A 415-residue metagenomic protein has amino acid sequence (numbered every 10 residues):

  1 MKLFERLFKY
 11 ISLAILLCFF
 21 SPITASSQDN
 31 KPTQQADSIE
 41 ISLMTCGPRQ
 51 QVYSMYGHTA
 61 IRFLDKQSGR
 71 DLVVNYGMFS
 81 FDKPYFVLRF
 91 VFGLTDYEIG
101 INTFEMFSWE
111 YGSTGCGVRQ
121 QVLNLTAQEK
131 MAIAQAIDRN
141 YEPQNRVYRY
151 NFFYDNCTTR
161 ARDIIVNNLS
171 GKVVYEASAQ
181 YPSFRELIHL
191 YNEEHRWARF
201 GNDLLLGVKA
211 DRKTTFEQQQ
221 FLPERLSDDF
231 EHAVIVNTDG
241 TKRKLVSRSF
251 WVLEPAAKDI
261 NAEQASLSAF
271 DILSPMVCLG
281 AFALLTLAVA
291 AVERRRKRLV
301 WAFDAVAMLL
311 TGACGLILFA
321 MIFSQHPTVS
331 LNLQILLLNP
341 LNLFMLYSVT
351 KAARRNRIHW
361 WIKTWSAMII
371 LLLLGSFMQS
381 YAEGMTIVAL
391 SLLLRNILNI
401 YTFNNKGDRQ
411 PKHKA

Functional and structural regions predicted by a protein language model:
M1-N30, D408-A415: Bacterial Sec-dependent N-terminal signal peptides
A25-P32, I61-R62, E105-E110, I188-Y191: Intrinsically disordered, low-complexity boundary segments flanking structured domains
Q28-A36, L43, A132, N145-V147: Internal catalytic domains of large membrane-associated glycosyltransferases
D37-G115: Glycine-rich catalytic cores of cysteine/serine-nucleophile enzymes that process amide/ester linkages in cell-envelope
R49-Q50, C116-N124, P143-F152: Second-shell loop/turn segments in exported
H58, D71, Q120-V122, T158: Extracellular structured ligand-interaction cores
L125-D138: A structural motif
R139-W360, T364-A415: Activation targets extended, charge/polar-rich intrinsically disordered C-terminal tails
